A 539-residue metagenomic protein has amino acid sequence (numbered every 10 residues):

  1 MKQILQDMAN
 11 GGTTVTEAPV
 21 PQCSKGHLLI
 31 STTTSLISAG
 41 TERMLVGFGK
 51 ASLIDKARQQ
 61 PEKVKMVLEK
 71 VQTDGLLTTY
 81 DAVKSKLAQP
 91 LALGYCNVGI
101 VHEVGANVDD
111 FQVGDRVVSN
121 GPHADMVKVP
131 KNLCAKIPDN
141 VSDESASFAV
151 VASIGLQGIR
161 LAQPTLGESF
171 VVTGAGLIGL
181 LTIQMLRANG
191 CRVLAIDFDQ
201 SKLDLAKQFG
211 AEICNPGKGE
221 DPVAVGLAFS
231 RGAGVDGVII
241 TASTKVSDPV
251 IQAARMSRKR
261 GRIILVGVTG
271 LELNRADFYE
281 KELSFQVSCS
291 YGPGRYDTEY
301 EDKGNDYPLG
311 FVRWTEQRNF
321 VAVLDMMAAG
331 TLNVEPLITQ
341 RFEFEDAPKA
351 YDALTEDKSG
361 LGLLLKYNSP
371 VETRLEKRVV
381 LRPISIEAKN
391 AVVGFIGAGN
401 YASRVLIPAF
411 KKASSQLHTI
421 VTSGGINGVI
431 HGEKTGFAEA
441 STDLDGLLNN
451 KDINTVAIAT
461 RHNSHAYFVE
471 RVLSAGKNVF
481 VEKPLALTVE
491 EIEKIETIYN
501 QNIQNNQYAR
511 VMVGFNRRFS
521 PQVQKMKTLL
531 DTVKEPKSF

Functional and structural regions predicted by a protein language model:
M1-Q89, G121, G362-V379: Short N-terminal strand-loop motif that marks the start of NAD(P)H/FAD-dependent oxidoreductase cofactor-binding domains
I4, A228, G232, G237 (+7 more regions): C-terminal capping/lid region of NAD(P)-dependent oxidoreductase domains
T78-Q89, C96-N120: A glycine-/small-residue-rich N-terminal strand-loop-strand element that serves as the cofactor-binding glycine loop
R116, S142-G219, A224: Mid-domain Rossmann-like dinucleotide-binding core that forms the NAD(H)/NADP(H) cofactor-binding site
A162-P164, D204, F209-S288, N450-T460: Glycine-rich cofactor phosphate-binding loops and adjacent beta1-alpha1 units of small-molecule cofactor enzyme domains
I240-P249, E439-T497: Beta-loop-alpha module in the N-terminal Rossmann-like domain of NAD(P)-dependent dehydrogenases, especially those
R374-T435: N-terminal Rossmann-like dinucleotide-binding module
A486-F539: A contiguous active-site-proximal alpha/beta segment in oxidoreductase catalytic domains
